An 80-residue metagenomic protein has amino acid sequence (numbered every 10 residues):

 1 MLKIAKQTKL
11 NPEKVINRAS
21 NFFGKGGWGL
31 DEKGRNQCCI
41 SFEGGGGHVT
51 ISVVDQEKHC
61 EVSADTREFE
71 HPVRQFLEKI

Functional and structural regions predicted by a protein language model:
M1-E32: Terminal, regulation- and interaction-focused segments at domain boundaries
L2, N36-C38, G47-V49: Residue-level marker for the onset of beta-strands and adjacent loop->beta junctions in well-ordered domains
S20-F23, C38-G46: Short, solvent-exposed secondary-structure boundary motifs
W28-K33, F42, S52-V53: Short, exposed beta-strand/loop patches in secreted or surface proteins that constitute
K33-S41, C60-E61: Short, hydrophobic/aromatic-rich segments at coil-to-beta transitions
E43-I80: Beta-strand/loop substructures that line and gate deep hydrophobic ligand-binding cavities in soluble
